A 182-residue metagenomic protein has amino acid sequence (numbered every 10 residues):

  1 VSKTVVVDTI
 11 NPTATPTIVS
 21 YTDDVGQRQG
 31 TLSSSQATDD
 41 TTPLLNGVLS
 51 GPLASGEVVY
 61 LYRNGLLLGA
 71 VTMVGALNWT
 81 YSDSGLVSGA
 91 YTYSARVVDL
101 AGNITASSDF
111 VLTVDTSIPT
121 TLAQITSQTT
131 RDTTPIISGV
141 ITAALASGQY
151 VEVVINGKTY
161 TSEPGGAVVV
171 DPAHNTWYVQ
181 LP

Functional and structural regions predicted by a protein language model:
V1-D24, D99, N103-A123: Flexible, low-complexity linkers/stalks enriched in Thr/Pro that connect modular domains
T41-L45, T133-I137: Structural beta-strand segments of beta-rich domains
L49-L53, D99, I141-L145: Extracellular acidic, Ser/Thr/Pro-rich low-complexity tracts
V58-Y62, Y150-V154: Beta-strand signatures of extracellular beta-sandwich domains
G65-A76, G157-H174: Solvent-exposed serine/threonine-rich low-complexity stretches and specific carbohydrate-binding patches
L77-Y81, N175-V179: Short strand-edge motifs at loop-to-beta-strand transitions and within beta-strands of extracellular beta-rich domains
S82-A90, L181-P182: Surface-exposed, short loops/turns at beta-strand junctions within beta-sandwich domains
